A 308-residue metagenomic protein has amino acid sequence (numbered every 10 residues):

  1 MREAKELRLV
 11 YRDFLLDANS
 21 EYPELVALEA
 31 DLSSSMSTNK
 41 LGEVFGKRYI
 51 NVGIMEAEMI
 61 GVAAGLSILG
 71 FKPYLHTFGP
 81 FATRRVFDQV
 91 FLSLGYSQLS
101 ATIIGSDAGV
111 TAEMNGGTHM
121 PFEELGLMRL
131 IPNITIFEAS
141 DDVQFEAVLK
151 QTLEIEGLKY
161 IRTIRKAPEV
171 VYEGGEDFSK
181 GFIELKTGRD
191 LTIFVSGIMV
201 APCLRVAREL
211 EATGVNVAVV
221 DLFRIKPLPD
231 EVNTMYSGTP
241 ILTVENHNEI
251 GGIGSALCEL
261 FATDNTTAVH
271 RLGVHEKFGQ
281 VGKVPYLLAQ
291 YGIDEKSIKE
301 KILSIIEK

Functional and structural regions predicted by a protein language model:
M1-R162, A167: Thiamine diphosphate
R8-L9, E21-E24, E29-N39, E43 (+2 more regions): Thiamine diphosphate
